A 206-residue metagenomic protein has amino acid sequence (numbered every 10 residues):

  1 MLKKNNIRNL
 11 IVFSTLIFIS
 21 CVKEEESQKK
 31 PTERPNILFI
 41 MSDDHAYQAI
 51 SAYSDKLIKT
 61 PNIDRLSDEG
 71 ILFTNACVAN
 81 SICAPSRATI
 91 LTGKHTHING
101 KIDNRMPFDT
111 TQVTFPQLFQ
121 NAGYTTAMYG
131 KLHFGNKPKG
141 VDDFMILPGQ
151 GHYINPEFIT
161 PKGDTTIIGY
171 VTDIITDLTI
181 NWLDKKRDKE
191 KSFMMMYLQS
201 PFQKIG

Functional and structural regions predicted by a protein language model:
L2-R8, T15, C21-G206: Formylglycine-dependent sulfatase
